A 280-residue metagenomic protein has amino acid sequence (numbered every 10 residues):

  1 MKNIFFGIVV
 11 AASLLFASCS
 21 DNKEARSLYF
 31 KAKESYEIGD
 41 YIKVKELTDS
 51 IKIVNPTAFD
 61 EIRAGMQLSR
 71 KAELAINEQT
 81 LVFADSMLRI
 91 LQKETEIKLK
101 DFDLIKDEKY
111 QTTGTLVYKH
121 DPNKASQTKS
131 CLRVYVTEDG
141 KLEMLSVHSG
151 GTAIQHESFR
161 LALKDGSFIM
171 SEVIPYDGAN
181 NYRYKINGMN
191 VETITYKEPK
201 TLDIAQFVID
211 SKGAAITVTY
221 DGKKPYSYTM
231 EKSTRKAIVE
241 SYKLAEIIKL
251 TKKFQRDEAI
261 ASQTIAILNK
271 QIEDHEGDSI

Functional and structural regions predicted by a protein language model:
L15-S18: C-terminal motif of bacterial Sec signal peptides marking the signal peptidase cleavage site
K23-L28: Generic helix N-cap/helix-start motif at coil->alpha-helix transitions
Y29, Y36-E37: Hydrophobic/aromatic side-chain positions at a characteristic register within alpha-helices of tetratricopeptide repeats
K45-N77: Short, charge-rich amphipathic alpha-helical segments embedded in non-transmembrane helical bundles/solenoids
L68-L99, Y110: Alpha-helical linker/edge segments of TPR/alpha-solenoid repeat scaffolds and analogous pre-/post-domain helices
F168-K197: Extended, solvent-exposed segments with strong compositional bias
G188-E198, G213-I280: Internal interaction segment
